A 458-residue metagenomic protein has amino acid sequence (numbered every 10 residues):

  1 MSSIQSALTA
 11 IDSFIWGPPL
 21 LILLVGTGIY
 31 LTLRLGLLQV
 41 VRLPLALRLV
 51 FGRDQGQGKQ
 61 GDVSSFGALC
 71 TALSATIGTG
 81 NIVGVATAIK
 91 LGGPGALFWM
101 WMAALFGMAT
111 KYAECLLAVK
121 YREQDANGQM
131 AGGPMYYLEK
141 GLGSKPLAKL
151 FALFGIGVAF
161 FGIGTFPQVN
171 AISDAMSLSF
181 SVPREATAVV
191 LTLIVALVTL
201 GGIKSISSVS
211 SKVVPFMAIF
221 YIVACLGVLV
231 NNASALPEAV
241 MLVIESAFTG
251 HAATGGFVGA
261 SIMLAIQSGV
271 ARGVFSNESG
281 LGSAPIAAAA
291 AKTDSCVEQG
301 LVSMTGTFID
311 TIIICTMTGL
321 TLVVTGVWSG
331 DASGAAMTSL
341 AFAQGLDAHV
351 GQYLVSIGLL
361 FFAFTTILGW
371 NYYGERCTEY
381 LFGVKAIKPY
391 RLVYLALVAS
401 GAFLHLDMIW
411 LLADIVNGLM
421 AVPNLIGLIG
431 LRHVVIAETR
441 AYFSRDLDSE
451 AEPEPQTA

Functional and structural regions predicted by a protein language model:
M1-A75, T79, I89-A96, G107 (+2 more regions): N-terminal alpha-helical transmembrane segments of multi-pass membrane transport and channel/translocase proteins
S3-I4, L35-Q39, G80-V85, P94 (+6 more regions): Transmembrane helix-loop junctions in multi-pass membrane proteins
D12-L45, K90-G128, D310-M317, G351 (+1 more regions): Extracellular loop-to-transmembrane helix junctions
L23-Y30, R34, L38-L47, V169-M176 (+4 more regions): Membrane-interface loop-to-helix entry segments
T27, L31-T32, A103-G128, P134-T199 (+1 more regions): Helix-loop-helix module between adjacent transmembrane segments
L37-S64, T87-L97, W101, A109-L142 (+3 more regions): Flexible loop linkers connecting adjacent transmembrane helices in multi-pass alpha-helical membrane transporters
Q57-L91, L117-M135, E139-G141, L153 (+3 more regions): Alpha-helical membrane segments and immediately flanking helix-loop junctions that form or couple to the substrate/ion
Y112-R122, A126, A224-L242, G250 (+3 more regions): Extracellular/periplasmic helix-exit of transmembrane alpha-helices
